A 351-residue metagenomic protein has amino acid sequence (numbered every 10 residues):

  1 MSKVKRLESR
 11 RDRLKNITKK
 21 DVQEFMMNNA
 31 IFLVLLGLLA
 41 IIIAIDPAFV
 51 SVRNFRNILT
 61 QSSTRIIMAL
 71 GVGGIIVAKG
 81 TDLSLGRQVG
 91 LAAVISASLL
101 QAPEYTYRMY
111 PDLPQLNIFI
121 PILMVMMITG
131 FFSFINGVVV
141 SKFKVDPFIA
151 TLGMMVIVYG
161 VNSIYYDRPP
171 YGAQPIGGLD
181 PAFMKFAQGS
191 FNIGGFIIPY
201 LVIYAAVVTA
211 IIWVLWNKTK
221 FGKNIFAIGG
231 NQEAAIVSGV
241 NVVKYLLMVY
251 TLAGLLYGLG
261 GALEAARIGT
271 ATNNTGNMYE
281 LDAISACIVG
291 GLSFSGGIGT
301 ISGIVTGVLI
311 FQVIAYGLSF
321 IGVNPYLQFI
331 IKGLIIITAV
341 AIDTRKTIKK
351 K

Functional and structural regions predicted by a protein language model:
M1-A40, V237-K244, Y316-K351: Cytosolic-side transmembrane-helix boundaries in multi-pass membrane proteins
S2-A69, E104-I120: Membrane-interfacial amphipathic/re-entrant helices at transmembrane-helix boundaries
A40-I45, V50-P103, V138-K144, G291-I301 (+1 more regions): Single transmembrane alpha-helix segments in multi-pass membrane proteins
T64, P147-I149, I198-A205, L246 (+2 more regions): Loop-to-transmembrane alpha-helix initiation sites
E104-M155, T306: Alpha-helical transmembrane segments within multi-pass membrane transporters and channels
N117-L123, F131-F132, N136, G194-T270: Helix-loop-helix "hairpin" substructures at the membrane interface of multi-pass membrane proteins
P147-K218, Y245, I268-G276: Transmembrane helix-bundle core of multi-pass membrane transporters and related energy-transducing complexes
Y250-T251, Y257-G258, R267-I330: Transmembrane alpha-helical segments in multi-pass inner-membrane proteins
